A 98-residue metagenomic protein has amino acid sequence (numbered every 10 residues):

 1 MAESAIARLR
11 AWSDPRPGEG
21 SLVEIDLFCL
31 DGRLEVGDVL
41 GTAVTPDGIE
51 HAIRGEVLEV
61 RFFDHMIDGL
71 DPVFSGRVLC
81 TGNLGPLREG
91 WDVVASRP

Functional and structural regions predicted by a protein language model:
A2-F28, V39-P98: Beta-strand/loop-dominated core regions that host nucleotide or nucleotide-derived cofactor-binding catalytic loops
E35-V36: Short coil-to-beta strand junction motifs in C2/discoidin
